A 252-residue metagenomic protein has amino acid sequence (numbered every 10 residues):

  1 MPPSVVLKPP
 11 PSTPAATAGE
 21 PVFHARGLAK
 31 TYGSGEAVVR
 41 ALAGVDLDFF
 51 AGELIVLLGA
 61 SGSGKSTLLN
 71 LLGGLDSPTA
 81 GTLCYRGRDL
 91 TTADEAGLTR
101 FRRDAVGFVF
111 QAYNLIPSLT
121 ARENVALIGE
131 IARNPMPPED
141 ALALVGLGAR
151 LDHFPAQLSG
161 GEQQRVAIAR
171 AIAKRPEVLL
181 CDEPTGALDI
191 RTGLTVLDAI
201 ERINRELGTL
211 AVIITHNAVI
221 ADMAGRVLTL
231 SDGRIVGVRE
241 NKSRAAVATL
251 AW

Functional and structural regions predicted by a protein language model:
M1-T31, G237-W252: ABC-family P-loop ATPase nucleotide-binding domain
P21-A224, T229-L230: ABC family nucleotide-binding domain
N134, I220, V236, R244-A245: Flexible, glycine-rich phosphate/dinucleotide-binding loops and adjacent beta-alpha linkers at cofactor/substrate
V227-E240: H-loop (His-switch) and adjacent beta-strand-loop-beta switch element of ABC-type ATPase nucleotide-binding domains
